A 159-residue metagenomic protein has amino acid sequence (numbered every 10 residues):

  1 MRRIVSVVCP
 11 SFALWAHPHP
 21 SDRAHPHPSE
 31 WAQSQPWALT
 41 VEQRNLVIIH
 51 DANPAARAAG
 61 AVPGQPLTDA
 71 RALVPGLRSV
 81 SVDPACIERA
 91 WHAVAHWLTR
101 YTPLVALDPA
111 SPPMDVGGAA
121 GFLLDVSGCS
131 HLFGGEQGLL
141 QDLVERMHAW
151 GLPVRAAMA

Functional and structural regions predicted by a protein language model:
M1-S130, G135-E145, V154-M158: Residues that scaffold, gate, or flank divalent-cation-dependent active/transport sites
